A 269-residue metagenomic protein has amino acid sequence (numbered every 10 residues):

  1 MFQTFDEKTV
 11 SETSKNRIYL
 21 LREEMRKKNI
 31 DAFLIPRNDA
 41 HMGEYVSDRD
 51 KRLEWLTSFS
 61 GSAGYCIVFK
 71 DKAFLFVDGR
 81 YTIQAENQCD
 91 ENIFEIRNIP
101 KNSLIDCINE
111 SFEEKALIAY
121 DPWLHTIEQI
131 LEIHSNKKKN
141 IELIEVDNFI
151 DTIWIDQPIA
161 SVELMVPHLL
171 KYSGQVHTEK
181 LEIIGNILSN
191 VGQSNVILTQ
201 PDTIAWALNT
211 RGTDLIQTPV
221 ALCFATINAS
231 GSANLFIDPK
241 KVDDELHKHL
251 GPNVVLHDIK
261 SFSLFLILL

Functional and structural regions predicted by a protein language model:
M1-L269: Terminal domain-start leader segments
